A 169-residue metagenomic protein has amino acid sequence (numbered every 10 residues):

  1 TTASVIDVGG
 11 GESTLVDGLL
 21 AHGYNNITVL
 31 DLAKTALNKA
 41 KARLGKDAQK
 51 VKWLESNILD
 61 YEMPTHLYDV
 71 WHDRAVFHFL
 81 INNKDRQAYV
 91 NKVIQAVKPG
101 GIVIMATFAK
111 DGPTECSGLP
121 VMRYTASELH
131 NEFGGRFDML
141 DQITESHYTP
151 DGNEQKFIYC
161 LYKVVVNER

Functional and structural regions predicted by a protein language model:
T1-H66, L80-K92, A96, I102-R169: Class I (Rossmann-like) S-adenosyl-L-methionine-dependent methyltransferase catalytic domain, capturing the SAM-binding
H72: A conserved beta-strand element that flanks and buttresses the S-adenosyl-L-methionine
A75-F79: Short catalytic micro-motifs in class I SAM-dependent methyltransferases
